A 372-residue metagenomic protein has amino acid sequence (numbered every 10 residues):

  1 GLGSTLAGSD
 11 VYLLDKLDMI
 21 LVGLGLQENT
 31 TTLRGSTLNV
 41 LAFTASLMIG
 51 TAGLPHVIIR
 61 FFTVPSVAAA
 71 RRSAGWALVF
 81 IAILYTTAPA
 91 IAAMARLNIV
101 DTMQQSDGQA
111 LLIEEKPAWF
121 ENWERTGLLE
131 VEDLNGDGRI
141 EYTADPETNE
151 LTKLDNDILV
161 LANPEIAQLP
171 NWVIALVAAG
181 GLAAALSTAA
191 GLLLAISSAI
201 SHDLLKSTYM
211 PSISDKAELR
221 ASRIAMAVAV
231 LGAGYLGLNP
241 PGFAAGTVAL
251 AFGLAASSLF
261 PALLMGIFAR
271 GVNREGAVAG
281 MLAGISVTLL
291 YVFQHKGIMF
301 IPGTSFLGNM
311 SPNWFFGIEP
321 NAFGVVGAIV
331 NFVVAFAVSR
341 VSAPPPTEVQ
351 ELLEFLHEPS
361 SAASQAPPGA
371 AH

Functional and structural regions predicted by a protein language model:
G1-H372: Membrane-embedded helix-loop-helix hairpins and adjacent transmembrane boundary segments in multi-pass transporters
